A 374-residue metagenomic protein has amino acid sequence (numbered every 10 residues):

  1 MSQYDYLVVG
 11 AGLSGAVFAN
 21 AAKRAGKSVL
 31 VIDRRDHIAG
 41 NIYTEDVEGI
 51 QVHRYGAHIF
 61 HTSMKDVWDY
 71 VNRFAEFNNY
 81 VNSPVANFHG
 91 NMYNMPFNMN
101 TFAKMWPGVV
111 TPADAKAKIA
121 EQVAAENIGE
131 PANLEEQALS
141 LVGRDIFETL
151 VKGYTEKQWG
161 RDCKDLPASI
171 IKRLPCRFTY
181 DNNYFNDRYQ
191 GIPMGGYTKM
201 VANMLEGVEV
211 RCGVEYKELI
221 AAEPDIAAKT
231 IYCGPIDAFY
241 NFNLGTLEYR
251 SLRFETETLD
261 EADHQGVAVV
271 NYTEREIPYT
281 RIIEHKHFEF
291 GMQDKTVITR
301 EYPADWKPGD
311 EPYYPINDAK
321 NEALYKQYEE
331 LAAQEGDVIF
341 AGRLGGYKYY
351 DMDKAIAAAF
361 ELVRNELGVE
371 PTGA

Functional and structural regions predicted by a protein language model:
Y4, G26, V208, I226-A228 (+1 more regions): Short, well-ordered alpha-helix to beta-strand connector turns
Y4-V31, V363: N-terminal Rossmann-like FAD-binding beta1-loop-alpha1 element of flavoenzymes
L13-S14, D36-H37, N100, E156 (+5 more regions): Short, solvent-exposed loop/turn segments at secondary-structure junctions
N20, R24, T44, E206 (+3 more regions): Short, well-ordered alpha-helices that flank and scaffold nucleotide-derived cofactor binding pockets
K23-E48: Glycine-rich FAD pyrophosphate-binding loop
E48-A124: Dinucleotide-binding Rossmann-like beta1-alpha1 core, especially the glycine-rich loop that anchors the ADP
H89-Y93, M99-K229, C233, D237: Active-site/ligand-binding neighborhood in enzyme catalytic cores
A228, A238-G373: C-terminal segments that line or cap access tunnels to active or ligand-binding sites in enzymes and enzyme-associated
